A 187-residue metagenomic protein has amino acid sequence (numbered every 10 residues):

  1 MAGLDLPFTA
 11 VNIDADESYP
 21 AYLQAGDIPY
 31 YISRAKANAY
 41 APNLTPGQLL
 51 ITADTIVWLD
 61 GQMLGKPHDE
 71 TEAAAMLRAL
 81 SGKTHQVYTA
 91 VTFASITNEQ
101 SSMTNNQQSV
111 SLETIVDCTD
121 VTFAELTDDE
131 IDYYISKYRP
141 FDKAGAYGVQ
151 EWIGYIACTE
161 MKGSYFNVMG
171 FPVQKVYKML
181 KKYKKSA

Functional and structural regions predicted by a protein language model:
M1-L4, P20, N43-L44: Short loop/helix-cap segments at secondary-structure boundaries that form the rim of catalytic
M1-V11, Y183-S186: N-terminal G-site helix/loop of the GST-like fold
A10-A15, T52-T55: Short, conserved active-site loops that position catalytic residues or coordinate cofactors/metal ions across diverse
N12-P20, G154-A157: A short small-residue
Q24-A187: Anionic-ligand binding patches
